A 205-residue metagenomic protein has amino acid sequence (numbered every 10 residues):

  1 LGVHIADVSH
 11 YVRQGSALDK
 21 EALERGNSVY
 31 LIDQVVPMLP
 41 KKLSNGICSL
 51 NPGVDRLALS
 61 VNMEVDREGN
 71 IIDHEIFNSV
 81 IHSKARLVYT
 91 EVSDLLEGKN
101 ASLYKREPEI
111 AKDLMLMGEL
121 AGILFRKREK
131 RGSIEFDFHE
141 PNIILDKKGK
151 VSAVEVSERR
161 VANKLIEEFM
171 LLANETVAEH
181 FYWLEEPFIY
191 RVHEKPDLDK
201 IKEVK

Functional and structural regions predicted by a protein language model:
L1-K205: Conserved, carboxylate-rich catalytic/transport cores that coordinate ions
